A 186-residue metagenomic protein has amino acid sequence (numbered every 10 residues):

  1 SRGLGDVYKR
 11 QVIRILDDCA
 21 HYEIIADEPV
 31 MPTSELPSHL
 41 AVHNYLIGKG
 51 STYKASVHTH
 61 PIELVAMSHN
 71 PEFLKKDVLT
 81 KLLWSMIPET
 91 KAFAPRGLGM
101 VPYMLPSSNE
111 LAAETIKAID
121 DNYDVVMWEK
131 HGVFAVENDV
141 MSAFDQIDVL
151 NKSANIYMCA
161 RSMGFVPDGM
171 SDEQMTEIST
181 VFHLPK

Functional and structural regions predicted by a protein language model:
R2, D6-K186: Glycine-rich flexible loops
